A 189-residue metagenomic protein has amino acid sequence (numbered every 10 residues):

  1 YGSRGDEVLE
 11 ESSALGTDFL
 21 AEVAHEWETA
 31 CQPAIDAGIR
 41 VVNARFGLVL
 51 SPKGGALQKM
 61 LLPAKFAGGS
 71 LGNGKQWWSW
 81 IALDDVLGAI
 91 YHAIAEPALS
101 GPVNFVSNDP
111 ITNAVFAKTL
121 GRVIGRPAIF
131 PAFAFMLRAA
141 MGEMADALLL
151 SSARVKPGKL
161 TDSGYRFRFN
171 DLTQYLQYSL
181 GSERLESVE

Functional and structural regions predicted by a protein language model:
S3-N43: Catalytic helix-loop patch of NAD(P)-dependent Rossmann-fold dehydrogenases
G5, A24-H25, A37-I39, L50-K59 (+1 more regions): Glycine/proline-rich active-site loop of Rossmann-fold NAD(P)-dependent oxidoreductases
D18-A21, A34-N43, G47-W78: NAD(P)-dependent short-chain dehydrogenase/reductase
Q32, Q58-G69, Q76-I111: Alpha-helical substrate-binding/gating segment
K59-W80, R122-S152: Alpha-helical membrane-targeting segments
V86, I90, F105, F116 (+2 more regions): Non-catalytic, hydrophobic alpha-helical segments
E96-E143, Q177, E183-E189: Mid/C-terminal beta-alpha module of Rossmann-like enzyme folds, strongest in SDR-family dehydrogenases/epimerases
A147-E189: C-terminal amphipathic/interface module of NAD(P)-dependent oxidoreductases and related NAD-binding regulators
